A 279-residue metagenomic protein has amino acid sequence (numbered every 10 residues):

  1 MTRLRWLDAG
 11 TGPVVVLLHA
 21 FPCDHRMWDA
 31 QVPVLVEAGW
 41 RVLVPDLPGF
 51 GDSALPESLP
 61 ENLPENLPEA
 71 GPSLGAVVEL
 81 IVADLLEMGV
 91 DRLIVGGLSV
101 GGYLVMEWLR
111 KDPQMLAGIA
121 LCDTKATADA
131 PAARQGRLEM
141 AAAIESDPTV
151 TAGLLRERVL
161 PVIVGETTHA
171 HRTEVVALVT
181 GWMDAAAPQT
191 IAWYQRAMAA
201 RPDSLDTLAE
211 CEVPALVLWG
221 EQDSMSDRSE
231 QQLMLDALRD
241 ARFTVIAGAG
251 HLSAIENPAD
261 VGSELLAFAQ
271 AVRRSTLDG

Functional and structural regions predicted by a protein language model:
M1-D8: A short loop-to-beta-strand scaffold at the N-terminal edge of the catalytic core in hydrolase folds
T2, R26-G96, E107-D112, S263 (+1 more regions): Active-site loop/oxyanion-hole signature of alpha/beta-hydrolase fold enzymes
G12, A20-C23, S99: Active-site glycine-rich loops that stabilize anionic/oxyanionic intermediates across multiple enzyme folds
M106, R110-A152, R156-E157: Flexible "cap/lid" loop of the alpha/beta hydrolase fold
D129-Q135, T149-E210: Conserved alpha/beta-hydrolase catalytic His-Asp/Glu region
C211, V217-W219, D223: Short beta-strand/loop motif that positions the catalytic acidic residue of the alpha/beta-hydrolase fold
V213, D227-D236: Short alpha-helix in the alpha/beta-hydrolase fold that links the catalytic acid
A241-G279: Catalytic active-site module of serine/aspartate enzymes centered on a nucleophile-bearing elbow/loop
